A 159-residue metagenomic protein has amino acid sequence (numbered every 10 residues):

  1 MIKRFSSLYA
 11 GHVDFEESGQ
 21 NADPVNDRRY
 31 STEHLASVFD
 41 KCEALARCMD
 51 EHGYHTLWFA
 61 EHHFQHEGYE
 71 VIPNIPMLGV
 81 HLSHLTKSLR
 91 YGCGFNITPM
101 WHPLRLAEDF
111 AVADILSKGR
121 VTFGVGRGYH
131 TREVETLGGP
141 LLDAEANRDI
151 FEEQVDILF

Functional and structural regions predicted by a protein language model:
M1-L85: N-terminal beta1-alpha1-beta2 module of alpha/beta enzyme domains
R4-S37, M100-F159: Flexible, glycine-rich active-site loops centered on histidine and acidic residues that chelate a metal or position
G53, K87, S117-G119: Active-site-proximal glycine-rich helix-loop-beta segment
L57, Y91, V121-F123: Hydrophobic residues within beta-strands of alpha/beta enzymes
E61, Y69, G92, T131-V134: Generic secondary-structure boundary/loop-capping signal
F64-Q65, I97-T98, Y129: Positions that flank functional sites
L85-G94: Conserved catalytic cysteine-centered active-site region of acyl-thioester-dependent Claisen-condensing enzymes
C93-W101: Active-site nucleophile and cofactor-binding loops and adjacent substrate-binding regions of central metabolic enzymes
